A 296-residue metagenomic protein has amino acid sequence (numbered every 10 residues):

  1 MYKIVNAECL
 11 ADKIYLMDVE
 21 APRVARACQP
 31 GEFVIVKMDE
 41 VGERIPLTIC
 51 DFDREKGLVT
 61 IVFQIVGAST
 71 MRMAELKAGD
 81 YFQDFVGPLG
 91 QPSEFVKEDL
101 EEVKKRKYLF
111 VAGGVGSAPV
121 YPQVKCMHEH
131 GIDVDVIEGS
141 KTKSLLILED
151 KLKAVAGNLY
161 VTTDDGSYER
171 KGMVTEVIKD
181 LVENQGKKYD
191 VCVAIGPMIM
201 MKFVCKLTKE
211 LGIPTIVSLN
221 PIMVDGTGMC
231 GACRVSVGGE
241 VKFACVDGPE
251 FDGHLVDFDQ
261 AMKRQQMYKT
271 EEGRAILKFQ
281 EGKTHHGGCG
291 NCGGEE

Functional and structural regions predicted by a protein language model:
M1-D80: Ferredoxin-reductase
V36, D84-F85, V235: A generic structural signal for residues embedded in beta-strands
D39, G87-P88, G238: Short, surface-exposed secondary-structure boundary micro-motifs
G42-D51, L89-D99, C245: Short, Lys/Arg- and Gly-enriched loop/turn segments at beta-strand edges
M71-V224: FNR/FR-type flavoprotein reductase catalytic core
P119, M198-I199, N220-E250, T284-E296: Local cysteine-cluster metal-coordination motifs and their immediate loop/turn environment, predominantly Fe-S cluster
S236-T270: Non-heme iron-sulfur electron-transfer modules
Q265-E296: Long, charge-rich boundary regions
